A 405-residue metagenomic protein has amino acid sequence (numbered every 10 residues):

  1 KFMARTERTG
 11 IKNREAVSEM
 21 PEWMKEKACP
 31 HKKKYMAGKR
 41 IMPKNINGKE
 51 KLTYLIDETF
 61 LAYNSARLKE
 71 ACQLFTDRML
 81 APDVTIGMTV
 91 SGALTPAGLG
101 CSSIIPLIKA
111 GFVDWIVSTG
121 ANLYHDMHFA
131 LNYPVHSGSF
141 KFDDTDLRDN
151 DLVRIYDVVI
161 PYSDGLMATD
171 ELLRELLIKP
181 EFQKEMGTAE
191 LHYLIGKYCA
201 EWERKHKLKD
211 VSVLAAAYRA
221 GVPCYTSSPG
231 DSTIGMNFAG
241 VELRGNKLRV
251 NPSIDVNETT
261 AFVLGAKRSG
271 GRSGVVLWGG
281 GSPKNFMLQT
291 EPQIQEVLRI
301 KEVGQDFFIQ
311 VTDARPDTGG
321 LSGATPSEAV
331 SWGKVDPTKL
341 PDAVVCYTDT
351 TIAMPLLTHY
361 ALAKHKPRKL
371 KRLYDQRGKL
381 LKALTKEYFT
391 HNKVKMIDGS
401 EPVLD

Functional and structural regions predicted by a protein language model:
A4-E22, K27, K33-K34, A66 (+2 more regions): C-terminal functional extensions of proteins
A4-M79: N-terminal glycine-rich anion-binding loop in soluble enzyme alpha/beta folds
L61-I105: Active-site-flanking structural segment that lines cofactor/substrate pockets
I86-T95, I116, Y225-P229, K247-L321: Glycine-rich anion-binding loop/nest that anchors nucleotide
G98-C101, M127-Y133, M236-G240, M287-T290 (+1 more regions): Short acidic, glycine/serine/threonine-rich loops at helix termini
G100, I104-E171: A generic, well-ordered mixed alpha/beta core segment in the N-terminal half of proteins
N122-D126, S232-T233, R315-T318: Short gly/pro/ser/thr-enriched loop/turn and capping motifs at secondary-structure boundaries
D146-T233: Ligand-binding beta-strand-loop-alpha-helix segment within the catalytic cores of soluble metabolic enzymes
